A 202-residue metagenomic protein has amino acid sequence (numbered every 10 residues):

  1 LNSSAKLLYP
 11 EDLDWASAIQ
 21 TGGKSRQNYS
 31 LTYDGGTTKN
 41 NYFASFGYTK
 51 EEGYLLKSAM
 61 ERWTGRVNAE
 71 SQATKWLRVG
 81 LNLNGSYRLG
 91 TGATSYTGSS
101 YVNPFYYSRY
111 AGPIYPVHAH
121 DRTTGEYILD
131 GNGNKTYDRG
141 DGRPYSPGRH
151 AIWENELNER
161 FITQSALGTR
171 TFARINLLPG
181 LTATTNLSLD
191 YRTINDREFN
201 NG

Functional and structural regions predicted by a protein language model:
L1-E11, G53-S58, T64, N68-A166 (+1 more regions): Surface-exposed loop/interface segments of Gram-negative outer-membrane beta-barrel transport/assembly proteins
S3-T32, S45-L55: Short strand-turn segments of transmembrane beta-barrel domains in outer membranes, especially the first one or two
T21, S25, E159-S165, T169 (+2 more regions): Catalytic cores of large soluble enzymes that bind and process phosphate-bearing ligands
R26, T37-T38, Q72-T74, N176-L178: Outer-membrane beta-barrel channels and translocator barrels
Q27-L31, W63-V67, S165-T171: Hydrophobic, lipid-facing positions within transmembrane beta-strands of outer-membrane proteins
A44-F46, L81, T171, T185: Membrane-embedded beta-strand positions of outer-membrane beta-barrel proteins
L181: An active-site-proximal structural segment forming one wall of the substrate-binding cleft that immediately precedes
